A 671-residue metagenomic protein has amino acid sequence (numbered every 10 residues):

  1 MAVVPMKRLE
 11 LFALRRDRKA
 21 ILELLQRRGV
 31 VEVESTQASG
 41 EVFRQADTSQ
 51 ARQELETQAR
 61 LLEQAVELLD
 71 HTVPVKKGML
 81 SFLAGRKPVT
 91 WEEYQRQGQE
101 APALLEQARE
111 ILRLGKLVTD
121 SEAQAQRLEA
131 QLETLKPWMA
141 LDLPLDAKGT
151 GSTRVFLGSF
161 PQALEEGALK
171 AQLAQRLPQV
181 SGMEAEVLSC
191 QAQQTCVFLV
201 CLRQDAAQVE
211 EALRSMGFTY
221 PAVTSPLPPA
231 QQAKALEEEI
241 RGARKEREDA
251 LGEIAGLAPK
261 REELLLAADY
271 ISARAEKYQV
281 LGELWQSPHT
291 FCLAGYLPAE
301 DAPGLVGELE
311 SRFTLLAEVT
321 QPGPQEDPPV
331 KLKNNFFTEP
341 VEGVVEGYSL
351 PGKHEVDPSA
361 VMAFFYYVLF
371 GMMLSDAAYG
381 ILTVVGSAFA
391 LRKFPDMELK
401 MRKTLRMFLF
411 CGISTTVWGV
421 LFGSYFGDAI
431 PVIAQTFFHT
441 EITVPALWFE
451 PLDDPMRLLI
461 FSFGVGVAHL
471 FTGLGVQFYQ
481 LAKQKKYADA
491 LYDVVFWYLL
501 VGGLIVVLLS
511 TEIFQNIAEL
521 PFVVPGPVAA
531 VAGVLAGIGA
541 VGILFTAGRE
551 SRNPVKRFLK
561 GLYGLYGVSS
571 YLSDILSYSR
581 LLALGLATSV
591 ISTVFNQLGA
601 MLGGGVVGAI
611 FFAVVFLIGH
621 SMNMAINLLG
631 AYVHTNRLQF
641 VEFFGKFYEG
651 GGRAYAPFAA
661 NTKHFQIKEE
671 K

Functional and structural regions predicted by a protein language model:
M1-M362, M397, M401-L405: Long, charged N-terminal accessory/stalk domains
A2-K7, R16-V33, A294, P303-K671: Conserved, carboxylate-rich catalytic/transport cores that coordinate ions
